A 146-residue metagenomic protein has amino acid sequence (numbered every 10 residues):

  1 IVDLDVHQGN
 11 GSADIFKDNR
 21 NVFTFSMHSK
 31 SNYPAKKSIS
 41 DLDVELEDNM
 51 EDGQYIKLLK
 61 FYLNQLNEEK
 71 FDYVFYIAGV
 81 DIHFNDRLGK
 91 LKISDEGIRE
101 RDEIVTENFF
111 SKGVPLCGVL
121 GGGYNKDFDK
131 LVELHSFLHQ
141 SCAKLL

Functional and structural regions predicted by a protein language model:
I1-L146: A general "terminal functional-core" signal
